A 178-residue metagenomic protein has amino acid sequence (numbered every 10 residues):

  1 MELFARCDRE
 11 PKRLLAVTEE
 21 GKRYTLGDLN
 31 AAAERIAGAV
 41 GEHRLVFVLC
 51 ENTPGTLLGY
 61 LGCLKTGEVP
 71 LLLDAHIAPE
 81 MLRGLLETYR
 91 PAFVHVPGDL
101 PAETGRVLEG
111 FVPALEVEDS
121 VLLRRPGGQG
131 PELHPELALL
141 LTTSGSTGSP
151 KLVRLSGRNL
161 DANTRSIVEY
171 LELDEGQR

Functional and structural regions predicted by a protein language model:
E2-T25: AMP-dependent adenylate-forming
P11, D119-T142, S149, E172-R178: Conserved pre-ATP/AMP-binding loop-to-beta segment of ANL
K22, R35-H76: Conserved AMP-binding/adenylate-forming
T25-L26, L137-R165: Conserved AMP-binding A3 loop
G27, E80, A92, G157-R158: Structural detector for helix-capping/boundary residues
A37-A39, L71, A75-T104, V121 (+1 more regions): Conserved ATP-dependent adenylate/AMP-binding module captured primarily in the ANL superfamily
V46-V48, A92-P97, A114-E116: Short, hydrophobic beta-strand segments that form beta-sheet elements in well-ordered domains
